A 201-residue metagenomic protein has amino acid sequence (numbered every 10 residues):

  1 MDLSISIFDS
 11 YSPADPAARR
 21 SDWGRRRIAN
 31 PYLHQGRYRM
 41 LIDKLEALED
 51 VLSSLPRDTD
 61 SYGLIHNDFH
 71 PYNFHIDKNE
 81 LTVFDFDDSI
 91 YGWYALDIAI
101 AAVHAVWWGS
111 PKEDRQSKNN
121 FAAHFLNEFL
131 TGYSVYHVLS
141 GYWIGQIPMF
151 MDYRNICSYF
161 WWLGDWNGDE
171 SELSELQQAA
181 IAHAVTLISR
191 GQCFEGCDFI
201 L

Functional and structural regions predicted by a protein language model:
M1-R39, Y62: A cross-family kinase active-site recognition segment
L33-G36, R57, V138-Y142, D165-E172: Alpha-helical structural elements of signaling/regulatory helical domains
R37, K118, A122, L176-Q177: Residue-level preference for long, well-ordered alpha-helices that form the structural scaffold of enzyme catalytic
L41-E46, A184: Short amphipathic alpha-helical coiled-coil/interface segments
D50-L96: Active-site acidic catalytic loop and adjacent metal/ATP-binding pocket of ATP-dependent phosphoryl transfer enzymes
A95-V138, D152-E170: Active-site activation/catalytic loop segments of kinase-like enzymes and analogous catalytic loops in related
G141-M151: All-alpha amphipathic helical-bundle segments outside canonical DNA-binding/catalytic cores that form hydrophobic
S158-L201: ATP/Mg2+ or Mg2+-diphosphate-binding catalytic cores that bind nucleotide phosphates or diphosphates via glycine-rich
